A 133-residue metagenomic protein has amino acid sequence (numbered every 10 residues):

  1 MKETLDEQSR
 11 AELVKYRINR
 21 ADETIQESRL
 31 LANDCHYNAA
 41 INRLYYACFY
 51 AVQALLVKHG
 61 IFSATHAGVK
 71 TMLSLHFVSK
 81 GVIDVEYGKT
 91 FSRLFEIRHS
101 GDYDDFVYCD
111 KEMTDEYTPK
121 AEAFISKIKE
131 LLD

Functional and structural regions predicted by a protein language model:
M1-D133: Terminal alpha-helical segments
